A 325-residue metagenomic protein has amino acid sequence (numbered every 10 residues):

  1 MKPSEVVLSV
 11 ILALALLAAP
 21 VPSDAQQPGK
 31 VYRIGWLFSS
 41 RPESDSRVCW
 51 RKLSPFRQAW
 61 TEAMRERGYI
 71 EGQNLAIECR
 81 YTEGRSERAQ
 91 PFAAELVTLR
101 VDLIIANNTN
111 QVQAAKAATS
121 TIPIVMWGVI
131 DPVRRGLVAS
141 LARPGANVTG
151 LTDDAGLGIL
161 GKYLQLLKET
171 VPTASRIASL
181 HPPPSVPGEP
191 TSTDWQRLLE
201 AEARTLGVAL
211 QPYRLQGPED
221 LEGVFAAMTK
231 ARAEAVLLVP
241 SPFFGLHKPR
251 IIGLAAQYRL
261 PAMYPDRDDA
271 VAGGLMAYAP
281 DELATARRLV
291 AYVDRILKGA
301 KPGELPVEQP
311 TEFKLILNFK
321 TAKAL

Functional and structural regions predicted by a protein language model:
M1-L325: Short hydrophobic alpha-helices and adjacent helix-cap/hinge residues
